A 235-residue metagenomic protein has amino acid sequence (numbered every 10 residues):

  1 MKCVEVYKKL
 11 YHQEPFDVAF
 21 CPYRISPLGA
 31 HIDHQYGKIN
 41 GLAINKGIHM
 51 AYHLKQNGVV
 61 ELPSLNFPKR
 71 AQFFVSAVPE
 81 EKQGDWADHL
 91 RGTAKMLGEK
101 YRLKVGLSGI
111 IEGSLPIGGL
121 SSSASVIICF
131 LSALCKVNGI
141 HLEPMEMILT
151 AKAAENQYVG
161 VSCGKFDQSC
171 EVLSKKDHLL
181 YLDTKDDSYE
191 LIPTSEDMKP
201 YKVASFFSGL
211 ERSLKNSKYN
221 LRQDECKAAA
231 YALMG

Functional and structural regions predicted by a protein language model:
M1-V18, K46-I148: Anion-binding (especially nucleotide phosphate/pyrophosphate-binding) glycine-rich loop and adjoining beta-alpha core
E14-P15, L28, Y36-I39, H49: Short secondary-structure capping/turn segments at boundaries of alpha-helices and beta-strands
V18-R24, L28-A30, K176, T184-D187: Glycine-rich, charge-dense phosphate/pyrophosphate-binding loop(s) and the adjacent flexible "lid"/catalytic subdomain
S26, D33-Y36, A43-I44, W86 (+4 more regions): FAD-binding core of FAD-dependent oxidoreductases, characterized by glycine-rich FAD pyrophosphate-binding loops
S26-G29, I48-Y52, S169-V172, L179-L180: Short beta-strand scaffold segments in enzyme catalytic cores
L28, A51, E61-P63, L182 (+1 more regions): Beta-strand residues in well-ordered beta-sheet regions across diverse protein folds
Q35, I140-G235: ATP-dependent small-molecule kinase catalytic core of the GHMP/sugar-kinase superfamily and closely related
